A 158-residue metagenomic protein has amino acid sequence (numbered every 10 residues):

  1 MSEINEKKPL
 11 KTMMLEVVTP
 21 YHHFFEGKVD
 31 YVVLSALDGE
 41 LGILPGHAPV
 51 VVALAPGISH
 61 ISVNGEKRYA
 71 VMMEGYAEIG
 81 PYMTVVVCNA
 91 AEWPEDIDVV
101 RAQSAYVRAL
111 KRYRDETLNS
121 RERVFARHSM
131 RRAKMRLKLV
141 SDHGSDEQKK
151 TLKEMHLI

Functional and structural regions predicted by a protein language model:
M1-Y69: A positional/architectural concept
S2-E3, Y21, M73-A77, R136-L137: Short N-terminal helix-initiation segments at or just after the protein's N-terminus
Y21, Y31, Y69, Y76 (+4 more regions): Sequence-level detector for tyrosine residue identity
L34-A36, V52, G57, M72-E74 (+4 more regions): Generic hydrophobic/packing signal
H60-P81, V87: Helix-adjacent hinge/juxtasegments
Y76-S104: Short, exposed interaction patches on small structured surface elements
W93-L157: Acidic/glycine-rich phosphate/pyrophosphate-binding loops and surrounding catalytic core that coordinate Mg2+
